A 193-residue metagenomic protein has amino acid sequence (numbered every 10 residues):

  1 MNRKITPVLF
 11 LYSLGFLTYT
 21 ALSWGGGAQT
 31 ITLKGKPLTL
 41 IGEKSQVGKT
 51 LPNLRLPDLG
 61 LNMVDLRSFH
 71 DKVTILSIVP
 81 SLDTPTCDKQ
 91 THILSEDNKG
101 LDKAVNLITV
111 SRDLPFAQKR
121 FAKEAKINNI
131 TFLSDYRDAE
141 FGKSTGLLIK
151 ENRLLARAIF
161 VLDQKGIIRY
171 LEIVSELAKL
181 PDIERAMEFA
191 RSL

Functional and structural regions predicted by a protein language model:
N2-R55: N-terminal targeting signals for export/organelle localization
L51-P52, I75, A156-A158: Short loop/turn microsegments at loop-to-beta-strand junctions
D65-L94: Short active-site neighborhood of thiol/selenol oxidoreductases, capturing the structured segment around
D88-I127, A139-F141: Structural microenvironment flanking redox-active thiols in thiol-disulfide oxidoreductases
K119, A125-A156: Short, internal strand/loop/helix patches that form the active-site neighborhood or redox-interaction surface
A156-L193: Thiol-/selenol-based redox modules, centered on thioredoxin-like and closely related oxidoreductase domains
